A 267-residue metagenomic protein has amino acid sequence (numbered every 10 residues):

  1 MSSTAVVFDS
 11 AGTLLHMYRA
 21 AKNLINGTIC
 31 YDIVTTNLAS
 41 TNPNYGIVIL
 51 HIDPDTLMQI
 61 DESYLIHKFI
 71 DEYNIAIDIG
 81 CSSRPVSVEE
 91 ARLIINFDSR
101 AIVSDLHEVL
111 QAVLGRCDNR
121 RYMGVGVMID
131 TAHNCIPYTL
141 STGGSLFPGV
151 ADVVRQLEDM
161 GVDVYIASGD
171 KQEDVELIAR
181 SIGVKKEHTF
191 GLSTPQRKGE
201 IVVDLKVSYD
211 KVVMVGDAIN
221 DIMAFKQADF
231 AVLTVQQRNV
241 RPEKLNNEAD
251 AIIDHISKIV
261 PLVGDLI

Functional and structural regions predicted by a protein language model:
S2-E176, R180-S181: Alpha-helical substrate-recognition element adjacent to the catalytic core
G149-V150, R197-K198, A218: Amphipathic coiled-coil/heptad-repeat helices and related helical stalk/stem segments that mediate oligomerization
A151-D159, G199-V207, K226: Surface-exposed amphipathic alpha-helices with a cationic face
D159-Y165, E187, K211, F230: Short active-site oxyanion
S168-Q172, K211-A251: Acidic, Mg2+-coordinating phosphoryl-transfer loop and its flanking beta/alpha structural elements, shared across
Q172-V212: Substrate-recognition "cap/lid" segment bordering the active-site pocket of phosphatases
E187-S193, D250-K258: Short acidic-hydrophobic, aromatic-tinged amphipathic segments that line or gate anion-handling sites
I201-K206, I259-I267: Short amphipathic alpha-helix with an adjacent loop that forms part of the alpha/beta core around
